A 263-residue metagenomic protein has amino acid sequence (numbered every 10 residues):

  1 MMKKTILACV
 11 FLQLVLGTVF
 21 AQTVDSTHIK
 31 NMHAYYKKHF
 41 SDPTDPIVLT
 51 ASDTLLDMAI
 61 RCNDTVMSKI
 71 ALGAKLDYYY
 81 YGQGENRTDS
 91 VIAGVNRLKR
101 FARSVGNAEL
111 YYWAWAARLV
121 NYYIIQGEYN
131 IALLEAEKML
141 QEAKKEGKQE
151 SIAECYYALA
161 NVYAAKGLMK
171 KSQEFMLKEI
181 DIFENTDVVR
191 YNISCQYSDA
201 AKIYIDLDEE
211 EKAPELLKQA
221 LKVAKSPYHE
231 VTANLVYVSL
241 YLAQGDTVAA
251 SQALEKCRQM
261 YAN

Functional and structural regions predicted by a protein language model:
M1-T5: Positively charged n-region of N-terminal signal peptides that target proteins for export
I6-L7, Y197: Generic early N-terminus positional signal peaking at residue ~5-7
A8-G17: Bacterial N-terminal signal peptides
F20-N263: A "functional boundary" signal
